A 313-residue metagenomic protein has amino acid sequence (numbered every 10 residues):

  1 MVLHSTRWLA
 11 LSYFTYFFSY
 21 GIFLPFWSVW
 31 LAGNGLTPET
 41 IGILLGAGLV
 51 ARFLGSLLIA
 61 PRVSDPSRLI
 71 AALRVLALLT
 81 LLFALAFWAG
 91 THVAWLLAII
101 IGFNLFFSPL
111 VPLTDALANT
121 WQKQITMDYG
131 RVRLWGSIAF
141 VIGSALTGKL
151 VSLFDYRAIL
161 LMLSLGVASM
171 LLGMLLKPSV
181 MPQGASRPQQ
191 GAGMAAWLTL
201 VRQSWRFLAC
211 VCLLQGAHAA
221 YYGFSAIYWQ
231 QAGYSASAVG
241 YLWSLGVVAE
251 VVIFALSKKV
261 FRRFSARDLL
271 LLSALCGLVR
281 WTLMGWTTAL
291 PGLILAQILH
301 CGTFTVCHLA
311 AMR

Functional and structural regions predicted by a protein language model:
M1-L3, M174-Q215: Juxtamembrane intracellular "pre-TM" segments in multi-pass secondary transporters
V2-R52, Q203-L242, H308: Helix-loop boundary and gating motifs at the non-cytosolic
L3-T6, F87-I100, G285-Q297: Helix-loop junctions at membrane interfaces in 12-TM secondary transporters
W27, F107-K123, V306-R313: Intracellular juxtamembrane helix-capping segments at the cytosolic ends of symmetry-related transmembrane helices
L54-R68, V151-S152, V252-A266: Helix-to-loop junctions at the C-terminal end of transmembrane segments in multipass secondary transporters
A71-L85, S164, D268-L283: Structural signature of the two symmetry-related core transmembrane helices
L81, A158-L176: Symmetry-related core transmembrane helices of the 12-TM Major Facilitator Superfamily/SLC fold
R267-A311: C-terminal transmembrane helical hairpin of 12-TM major facilitator-type secondary transporters
